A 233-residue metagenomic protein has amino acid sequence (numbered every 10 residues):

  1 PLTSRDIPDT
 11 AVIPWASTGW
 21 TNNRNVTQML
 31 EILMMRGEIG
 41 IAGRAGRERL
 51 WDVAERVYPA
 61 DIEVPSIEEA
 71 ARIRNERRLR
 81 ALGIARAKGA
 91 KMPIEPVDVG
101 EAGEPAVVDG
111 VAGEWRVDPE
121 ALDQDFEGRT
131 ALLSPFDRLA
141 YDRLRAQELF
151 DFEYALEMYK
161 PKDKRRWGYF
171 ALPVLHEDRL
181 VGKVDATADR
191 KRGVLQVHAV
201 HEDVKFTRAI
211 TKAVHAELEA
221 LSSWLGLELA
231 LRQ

Functional and structural regions predicted by a protein language model:
P1-Q233: Long, charged, low-complexity, helical-prone intrinsically disordered regions
